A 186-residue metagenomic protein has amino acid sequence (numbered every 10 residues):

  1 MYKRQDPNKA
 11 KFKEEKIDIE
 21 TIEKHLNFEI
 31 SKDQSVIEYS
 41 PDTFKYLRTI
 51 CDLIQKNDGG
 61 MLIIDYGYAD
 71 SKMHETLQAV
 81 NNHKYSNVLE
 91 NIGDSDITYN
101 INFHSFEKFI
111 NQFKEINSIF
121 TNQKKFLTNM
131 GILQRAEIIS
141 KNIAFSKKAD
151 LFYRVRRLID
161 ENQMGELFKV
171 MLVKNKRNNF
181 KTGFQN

Functional and structural regions predicted by a protein language model:
M1-Q5: Conserved small/polar residues in nucleotide/adenosyl-binding loops
P7-K9, D96: Short, flexible loop segments at boundaries between secondary-structure elements
K9-I19: Catalytic subdomain that performs nucleotidyl-dependent activation
E20-N186: Long, Lys/Arg- and hydrophobic-enriched amphipathic alpha-helices
